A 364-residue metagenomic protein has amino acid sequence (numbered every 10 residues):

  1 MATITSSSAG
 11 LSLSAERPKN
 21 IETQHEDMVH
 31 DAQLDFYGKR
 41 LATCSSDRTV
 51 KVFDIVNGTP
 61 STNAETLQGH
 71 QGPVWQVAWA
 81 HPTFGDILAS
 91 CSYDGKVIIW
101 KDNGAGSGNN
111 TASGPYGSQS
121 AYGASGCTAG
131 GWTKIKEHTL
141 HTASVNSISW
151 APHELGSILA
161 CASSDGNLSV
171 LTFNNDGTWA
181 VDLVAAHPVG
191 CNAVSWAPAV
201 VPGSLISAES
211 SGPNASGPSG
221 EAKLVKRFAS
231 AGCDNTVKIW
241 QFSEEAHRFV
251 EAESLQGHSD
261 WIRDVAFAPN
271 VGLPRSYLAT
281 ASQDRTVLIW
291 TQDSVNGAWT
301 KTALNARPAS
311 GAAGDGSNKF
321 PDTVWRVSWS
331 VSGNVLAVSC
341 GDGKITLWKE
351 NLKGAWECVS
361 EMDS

Functional and structural regions predicted by a protein language model:
A2-E26, P60-T62, G130-T133, G311-D315: A short helix->beta-strand "capping" segment at the edge of beta-propeller domains
E22-V29, L67-V74, G131, H138-V145 (+5 more regions): WD40/WD-repeat beta-propeller blade N-cap
D27-H30, D47-K51, G72-W75, Y93-I98 (+8 more regions): Short coil/turn segments within WD40 beta-propeller repeats
M28, Y37, N63, P73 (+11 more regions): WD40/WD-repeat beta-propeller blade-loop signature
A32-G38, A78-G85, S149-G156, S195-G203 (+4 more regions): Loop/turn segments within WD40 beta-propeller blades
D54-T59, K101-T128, T172-T178, V201 (+3 more regions): Short loop/turn segments immediately following beta-strands, especially the blade-tip and inter-blade linker loops
G104-G131, V200-V225, G297-G316: Intrinsically disordered, low-complexity domain-flanking/linker segments in eukaryotic proteins, enriched
